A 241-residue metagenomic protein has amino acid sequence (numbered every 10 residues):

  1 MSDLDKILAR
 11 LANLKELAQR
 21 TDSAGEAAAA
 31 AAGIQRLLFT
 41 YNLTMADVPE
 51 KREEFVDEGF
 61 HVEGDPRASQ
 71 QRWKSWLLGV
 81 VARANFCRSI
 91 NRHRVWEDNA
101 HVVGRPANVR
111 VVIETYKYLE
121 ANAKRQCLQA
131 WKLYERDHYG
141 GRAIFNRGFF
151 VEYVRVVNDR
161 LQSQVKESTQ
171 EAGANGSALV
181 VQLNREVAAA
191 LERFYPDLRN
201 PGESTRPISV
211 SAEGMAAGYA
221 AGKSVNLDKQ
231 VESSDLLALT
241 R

Functional and structural regions predicted by a protein language model:
M1-E58: Long alpha-helical, hydrophobic tracts
S2-D5, M45-R241: Extended, helix-rich structural scaffolds rather than catalytic motifs
